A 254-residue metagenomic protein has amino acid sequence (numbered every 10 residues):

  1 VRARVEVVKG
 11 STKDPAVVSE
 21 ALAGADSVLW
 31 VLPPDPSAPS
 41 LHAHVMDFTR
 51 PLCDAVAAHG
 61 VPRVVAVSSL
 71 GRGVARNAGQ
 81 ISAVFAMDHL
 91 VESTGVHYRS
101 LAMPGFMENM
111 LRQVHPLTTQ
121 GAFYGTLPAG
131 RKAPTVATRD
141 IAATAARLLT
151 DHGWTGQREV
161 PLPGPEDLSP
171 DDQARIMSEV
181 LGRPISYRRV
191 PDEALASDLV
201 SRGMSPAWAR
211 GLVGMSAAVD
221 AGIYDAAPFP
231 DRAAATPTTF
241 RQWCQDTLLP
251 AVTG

Functional and structural regions predicted by a protein language model:
R2-D26: Conserved Rossmann-fold cofactor-binding substructure of NAD(P)-dependent oxidoreductases
K13-A16, A23, P33-H44, C53-R63 (+4 more regions): Oxidoreductase cofactor-interface core, primarily capturing Rossmann-like NAD(P)-dependent enzymes
S19-L22, A145, V213, C244: A generic alpha-helix structural signal
A43-M46, A234: Soluble non-cytosolic domains of exported or imported proteins
E193-G254: A hydrophobic C-terminal alpha-helical subdomain
